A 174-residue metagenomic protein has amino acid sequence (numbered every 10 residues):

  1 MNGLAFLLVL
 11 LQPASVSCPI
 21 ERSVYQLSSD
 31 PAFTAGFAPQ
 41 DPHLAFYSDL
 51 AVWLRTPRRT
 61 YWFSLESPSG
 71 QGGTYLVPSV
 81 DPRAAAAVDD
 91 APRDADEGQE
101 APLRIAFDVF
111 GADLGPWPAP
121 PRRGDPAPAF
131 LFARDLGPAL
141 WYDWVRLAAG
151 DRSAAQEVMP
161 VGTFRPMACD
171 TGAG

Functional and structural regions predicted by a protein language model:
N2-Q12: Sec-dependent N-terminal signal peptides
Q12-V24: N-terminal helix-cap/turn-to-beta initiation motif at the start of protein domains
R22-D49: Short, solvent-exposed loop/hinge segments that bridge or flank secondary-structure elements
Q26-S28, G36-A38, W53-P57, E66 (+2 more regions): A structural detector for beta-sheet-dominated domains
T34-A38, T60-S69, D143-V145: Short amphipathic beta-strand/extended segments with alternating polar/hydrophobic composition
L44-R93, A173: Central antiparallel beta-sheet cores of small beta-barrel/beta-sandwich binding domains
G73-G137: Surface-exposed, polar helix/loop patches in the mature regions of secreted/periplasmic/lumenal proteins that form
A112-G174: Glycine-rich, aromatic-bearing surface loops/beta-hairpins
